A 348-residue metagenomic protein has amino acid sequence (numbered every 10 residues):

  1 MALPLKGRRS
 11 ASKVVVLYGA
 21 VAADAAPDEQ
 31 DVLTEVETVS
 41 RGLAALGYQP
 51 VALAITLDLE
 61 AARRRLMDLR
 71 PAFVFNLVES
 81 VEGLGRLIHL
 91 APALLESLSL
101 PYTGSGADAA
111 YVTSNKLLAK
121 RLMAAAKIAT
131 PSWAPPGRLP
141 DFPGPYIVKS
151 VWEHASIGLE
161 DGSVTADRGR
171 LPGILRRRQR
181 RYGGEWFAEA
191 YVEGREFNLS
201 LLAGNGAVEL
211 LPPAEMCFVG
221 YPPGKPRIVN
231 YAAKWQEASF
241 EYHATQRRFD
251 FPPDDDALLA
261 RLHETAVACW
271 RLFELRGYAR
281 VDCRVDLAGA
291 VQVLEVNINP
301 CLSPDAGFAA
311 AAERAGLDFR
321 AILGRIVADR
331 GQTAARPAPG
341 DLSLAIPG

Functional and structural regions predicted by a protein language model:
M1-P101, A107-D108, T113-S114, L118 (+2 more regions): ATP-binding N-terminal substructure of ATP-dependent carboxylate-amine bond-forming enzymes
A2, S10-G19, M67-R70, A110-E196 (+1 more regions): Active-site nucleotide/adenylate-binding loops and adjacent lid/helix of ATP-dependent enzymes
P50, F73, P101-Y102, T130 (+2 more regions): Hydrophobic beta-strand scaffold residues
P50-L53, Y102, W133, W186-A188: Generic structural signal for residues in well-ordered beta-strands
S150, A203, E215, E295-P300: Short beta-strand elements
R168-E264, L287-Q292: Phosphate-binding site of ATP-dependent enzymes
P252-G348: ATP-dependent carboxylate activation and anion-phosphoryl transfer catalytic cores that bind Mg-ATP to form
